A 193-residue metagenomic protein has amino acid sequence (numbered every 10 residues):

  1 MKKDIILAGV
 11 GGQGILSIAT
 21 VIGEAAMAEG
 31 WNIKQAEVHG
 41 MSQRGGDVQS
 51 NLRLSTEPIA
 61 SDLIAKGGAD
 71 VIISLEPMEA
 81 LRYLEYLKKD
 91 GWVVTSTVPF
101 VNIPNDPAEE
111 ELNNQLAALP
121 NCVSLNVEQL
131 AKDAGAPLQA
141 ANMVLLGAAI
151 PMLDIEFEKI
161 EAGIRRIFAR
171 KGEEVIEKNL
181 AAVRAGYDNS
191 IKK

Functional and structural regions predicted by a protein language model:
M1-K193: Active-site cofactor/cluster-binding pocket
